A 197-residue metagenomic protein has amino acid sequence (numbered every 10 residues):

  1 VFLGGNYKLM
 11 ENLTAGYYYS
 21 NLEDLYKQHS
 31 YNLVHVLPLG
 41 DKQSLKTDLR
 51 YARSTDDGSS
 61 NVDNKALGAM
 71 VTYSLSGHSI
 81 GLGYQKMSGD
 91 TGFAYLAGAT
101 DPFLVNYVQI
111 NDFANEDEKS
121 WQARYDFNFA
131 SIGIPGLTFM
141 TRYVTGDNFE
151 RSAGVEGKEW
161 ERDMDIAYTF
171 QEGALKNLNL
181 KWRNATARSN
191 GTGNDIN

Functional and structural regions predicted by a protein language model:
V1, K42-S120, N184-I196: Outer-membrane beta-barrel translocator/channel fold
L3-Y7, Y31-H35, A69-Y73, L82 (+3 more regions): Residues on the lipid-exposed face of transmembrane beta-strands in outer-membrane beta-barrel proteins
N6-K8, Q28-R53: Surface-exposed extracellular loop regions of Gram-negative outer-membrane beta-barrel proteins
K8, L22-Q28, K42, S60-N64 (+2 more regions): Transmembrane beta-barrel outer-membrane domains
K8-G16, G40-T47, G77-L82, G89-D90 (+2 more regions): Repeated loop/turn-to-beta-strand initiation elements of outer-membrane beta-barrel proteins
Y19-E23, L37, Y51-D57, L75-G77 (+6 more regions): Transmembrane beta-strands of outer-membrane beta-barrel pores
I80-G154, E161-D165, T169: C-terminal structural cap/anchor segments
D165-N197: Predominantly the C-terminal beta-signal and adjacent terminal strand-loop region of outer-membrane beta-barrel
